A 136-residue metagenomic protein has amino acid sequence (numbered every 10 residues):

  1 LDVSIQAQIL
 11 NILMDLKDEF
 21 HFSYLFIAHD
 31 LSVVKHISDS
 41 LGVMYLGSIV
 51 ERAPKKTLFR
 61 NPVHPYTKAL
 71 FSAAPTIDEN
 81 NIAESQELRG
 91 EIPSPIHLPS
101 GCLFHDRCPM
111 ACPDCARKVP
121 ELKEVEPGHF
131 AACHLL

Functional and structural regions predicted by a protein language model:
L1, I5-A83: P-loop NTP-binding/switch modules centered on Walker-like glycine-rich loops
P54-L136: Short catalytic/signature loops enriched in Gly
